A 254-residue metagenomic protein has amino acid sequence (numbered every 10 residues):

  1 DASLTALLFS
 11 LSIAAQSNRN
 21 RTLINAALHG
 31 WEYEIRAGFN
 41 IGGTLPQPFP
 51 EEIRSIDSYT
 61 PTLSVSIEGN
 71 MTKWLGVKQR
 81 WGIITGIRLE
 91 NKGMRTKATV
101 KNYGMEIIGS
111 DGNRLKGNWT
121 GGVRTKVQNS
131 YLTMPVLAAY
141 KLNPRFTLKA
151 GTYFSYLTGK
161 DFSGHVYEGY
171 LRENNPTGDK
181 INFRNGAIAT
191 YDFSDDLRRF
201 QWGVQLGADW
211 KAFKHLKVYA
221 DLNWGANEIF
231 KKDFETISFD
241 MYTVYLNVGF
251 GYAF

Functional and structural regions predicted by a protein language model:
S12-E32, V77-R80, N102-G104, T190 (+2 more regions): Outer-membrane beta-barrel biogenesis signature
I24-N25, E68-W74, L137-A139, D209-K211 (+1 more regions): Transmembrane beta-barrel domains of outer membrane proteins
L28, T72-K78, N143, F213-H215: Outer-membrane beta-barrel channels and translocator barrels
W31-Y33, L63-G69, S130-V136, W202-L206 (+1 more regions): Hydrophobic, lipid-facing positions within transmembrane beta-strands of outer-membrane proteins
I35-I41, T85-N91, A150-Y156, A220-W224 (+1 more regions): Transmembrane beta-barrel strands of outer-membrane/channel proteins
G43-T62, K92-S130, L157-Q201, N227-Y245: Extracellular/periplasm-exposed beta-strand and loop segments of Gram-negative cell-envelope proteins, dominated by
Q79-I83, R145-L148, K214-A220: Repeated loop/turn-to-beta-strand initiation elements of outer-membrane beta-barrel proteins
W210-H215, Y242-F254: Outer-membrane beta-barrel "beta-signal"
